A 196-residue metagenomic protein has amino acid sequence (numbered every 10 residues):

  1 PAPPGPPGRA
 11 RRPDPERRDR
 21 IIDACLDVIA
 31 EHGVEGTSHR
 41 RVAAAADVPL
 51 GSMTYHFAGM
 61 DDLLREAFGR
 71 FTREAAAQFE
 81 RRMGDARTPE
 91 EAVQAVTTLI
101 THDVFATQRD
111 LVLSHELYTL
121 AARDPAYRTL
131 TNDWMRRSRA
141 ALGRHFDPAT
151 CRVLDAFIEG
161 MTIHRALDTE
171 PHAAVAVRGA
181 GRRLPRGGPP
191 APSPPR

Functional and structural regions predicted by a protein language model:
P1-E16, P192-R196: N-terminal intrinsically disordered/low-complexity leader segments
R17-R20, A24-E66: Helix-turn-helix
R20, A24-E31, Q78, L113 (+2 more regions): Solvent-exposed, amphipathic alpha-helical segments
F68, S138: Functional cleft and adjacent loop/helix regions within the main domain that mediate ligand binding or catalysis
G69-A75: Short, basic, alpha-helical segments at the C-terminal edge of helix-turn-helix-like DNA-binding modules
A77-L111, L154: Hydrophobic alpha-helical connector segments
T101, F105-T131: Amphipathic alpha-helical segments used for helix-helix packing
A126-R136, R144-R196: Hydrophobic/aromatic-rich alpha-helical bundle segments in the mid-to-C-terminal region
